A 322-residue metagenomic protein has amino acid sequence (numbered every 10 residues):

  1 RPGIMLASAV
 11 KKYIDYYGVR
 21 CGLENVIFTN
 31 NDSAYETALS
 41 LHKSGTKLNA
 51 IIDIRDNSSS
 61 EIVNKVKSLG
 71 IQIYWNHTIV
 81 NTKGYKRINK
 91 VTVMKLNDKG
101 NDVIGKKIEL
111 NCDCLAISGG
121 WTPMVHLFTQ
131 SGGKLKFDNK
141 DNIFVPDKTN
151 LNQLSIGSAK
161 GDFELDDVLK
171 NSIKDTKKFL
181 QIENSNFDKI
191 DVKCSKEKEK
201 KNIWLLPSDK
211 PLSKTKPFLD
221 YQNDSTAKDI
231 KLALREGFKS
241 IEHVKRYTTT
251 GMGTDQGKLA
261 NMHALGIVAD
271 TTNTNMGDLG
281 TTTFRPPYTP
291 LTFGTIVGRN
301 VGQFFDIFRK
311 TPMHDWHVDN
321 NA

Functional and structural regions predicted by a protein language model:
R1-R309: Residues forming the flavin
F305-A322: N- or domain-start disorder-to-order transition segments that initiate the globular core
